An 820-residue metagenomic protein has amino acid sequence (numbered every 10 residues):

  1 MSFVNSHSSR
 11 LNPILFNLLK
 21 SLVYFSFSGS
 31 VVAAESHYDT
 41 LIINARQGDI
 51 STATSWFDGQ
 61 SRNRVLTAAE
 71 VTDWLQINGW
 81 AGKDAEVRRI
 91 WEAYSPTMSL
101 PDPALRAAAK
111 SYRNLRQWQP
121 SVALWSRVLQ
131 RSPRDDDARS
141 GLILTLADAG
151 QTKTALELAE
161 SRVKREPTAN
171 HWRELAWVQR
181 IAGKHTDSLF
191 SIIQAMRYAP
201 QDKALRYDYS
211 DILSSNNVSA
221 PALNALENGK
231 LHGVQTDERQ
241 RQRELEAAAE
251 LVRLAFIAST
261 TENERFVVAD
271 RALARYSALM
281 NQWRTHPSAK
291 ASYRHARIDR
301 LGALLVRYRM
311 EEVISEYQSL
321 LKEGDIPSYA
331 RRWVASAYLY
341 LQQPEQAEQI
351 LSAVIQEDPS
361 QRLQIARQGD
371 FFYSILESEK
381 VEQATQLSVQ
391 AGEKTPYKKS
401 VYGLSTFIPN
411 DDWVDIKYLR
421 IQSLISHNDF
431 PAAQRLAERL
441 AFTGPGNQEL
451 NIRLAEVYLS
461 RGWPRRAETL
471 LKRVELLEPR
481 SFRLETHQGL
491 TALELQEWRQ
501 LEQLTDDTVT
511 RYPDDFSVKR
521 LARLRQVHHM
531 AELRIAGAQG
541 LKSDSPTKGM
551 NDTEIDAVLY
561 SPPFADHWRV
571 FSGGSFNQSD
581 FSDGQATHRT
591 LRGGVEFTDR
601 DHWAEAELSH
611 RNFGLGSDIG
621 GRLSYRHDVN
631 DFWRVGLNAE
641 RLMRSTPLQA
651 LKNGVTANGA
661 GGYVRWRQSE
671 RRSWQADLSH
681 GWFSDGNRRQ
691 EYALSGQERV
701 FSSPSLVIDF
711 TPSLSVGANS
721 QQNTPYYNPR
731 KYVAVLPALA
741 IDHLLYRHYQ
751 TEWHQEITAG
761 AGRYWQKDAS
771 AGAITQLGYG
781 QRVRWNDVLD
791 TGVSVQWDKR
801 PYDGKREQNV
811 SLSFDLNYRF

Functional and structural regions predicted by a protein language model:
M1-E35, T285: Gram-negative bacterial Sec-dependent N-terminal signal peptides
E35-D49: Short N-terminal segments immediately surrounding and downstream of signal-peptide cleavage
T40, A69, D73-G79, D84 (+6 more regions): Gram-negative and organellar
I50-E86: N-terminal, post-signal-peptide region of Sec/Tat-exported proteins
S132: Extracytoplasmic metal-acquisition and chelation regions
